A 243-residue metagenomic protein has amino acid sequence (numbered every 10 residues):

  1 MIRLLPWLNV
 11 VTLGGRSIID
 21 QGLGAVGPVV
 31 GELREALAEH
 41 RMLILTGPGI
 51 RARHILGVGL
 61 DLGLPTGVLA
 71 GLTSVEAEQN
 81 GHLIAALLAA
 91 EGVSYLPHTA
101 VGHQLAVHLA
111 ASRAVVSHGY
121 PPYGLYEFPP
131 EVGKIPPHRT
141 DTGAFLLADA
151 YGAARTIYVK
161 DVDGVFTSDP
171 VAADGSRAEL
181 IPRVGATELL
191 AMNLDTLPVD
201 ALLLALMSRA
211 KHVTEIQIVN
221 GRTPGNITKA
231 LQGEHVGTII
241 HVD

Functional and structural regions predicted by a protein language model:
M1-D243: C-terminal catalytic "cap/lid" subdomain
